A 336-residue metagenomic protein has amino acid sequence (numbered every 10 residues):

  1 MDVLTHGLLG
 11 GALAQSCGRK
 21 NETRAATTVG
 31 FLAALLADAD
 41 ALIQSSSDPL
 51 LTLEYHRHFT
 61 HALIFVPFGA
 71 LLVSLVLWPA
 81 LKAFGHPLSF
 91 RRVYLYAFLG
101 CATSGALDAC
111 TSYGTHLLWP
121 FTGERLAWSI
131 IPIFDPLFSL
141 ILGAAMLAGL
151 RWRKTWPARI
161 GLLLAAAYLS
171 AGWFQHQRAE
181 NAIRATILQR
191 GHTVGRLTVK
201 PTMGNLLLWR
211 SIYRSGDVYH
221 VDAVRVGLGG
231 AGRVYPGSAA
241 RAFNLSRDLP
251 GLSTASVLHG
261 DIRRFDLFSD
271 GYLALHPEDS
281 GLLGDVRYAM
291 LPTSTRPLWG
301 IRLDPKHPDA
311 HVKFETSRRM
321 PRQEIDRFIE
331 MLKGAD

Functional and structural regions predicted by a protein language model:
M1-N181, A185-P201: N-terminal membrane-targeting hydrophobic helices
E124, G204, M290: Residue-level detector of flexible, active-site-proximal loop/helix-junction positions within diverse enzyme catalytic
G195-R196, L208-D336: Extracytosolic and intramembrane catalytic regions of membrane-associated proteins in envelope/secretory systems
P201-G204, L208: ATP/pyrophosphate-binding catalytic subdomain of soluble kinases
